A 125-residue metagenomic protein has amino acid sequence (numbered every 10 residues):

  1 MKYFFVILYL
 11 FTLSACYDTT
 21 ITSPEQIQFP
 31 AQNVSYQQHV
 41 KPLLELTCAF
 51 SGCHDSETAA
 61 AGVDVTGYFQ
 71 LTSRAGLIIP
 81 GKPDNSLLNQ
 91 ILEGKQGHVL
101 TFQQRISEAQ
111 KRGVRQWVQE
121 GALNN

Functional and structural regions predicted by a protein language model:
M1-C16: Sec-dependent bacterial lipoprotein signal peptides
C16-N125: Aromatic- and Gly/Pro-enriched helix-to-coil junctions and flexible linker segments
